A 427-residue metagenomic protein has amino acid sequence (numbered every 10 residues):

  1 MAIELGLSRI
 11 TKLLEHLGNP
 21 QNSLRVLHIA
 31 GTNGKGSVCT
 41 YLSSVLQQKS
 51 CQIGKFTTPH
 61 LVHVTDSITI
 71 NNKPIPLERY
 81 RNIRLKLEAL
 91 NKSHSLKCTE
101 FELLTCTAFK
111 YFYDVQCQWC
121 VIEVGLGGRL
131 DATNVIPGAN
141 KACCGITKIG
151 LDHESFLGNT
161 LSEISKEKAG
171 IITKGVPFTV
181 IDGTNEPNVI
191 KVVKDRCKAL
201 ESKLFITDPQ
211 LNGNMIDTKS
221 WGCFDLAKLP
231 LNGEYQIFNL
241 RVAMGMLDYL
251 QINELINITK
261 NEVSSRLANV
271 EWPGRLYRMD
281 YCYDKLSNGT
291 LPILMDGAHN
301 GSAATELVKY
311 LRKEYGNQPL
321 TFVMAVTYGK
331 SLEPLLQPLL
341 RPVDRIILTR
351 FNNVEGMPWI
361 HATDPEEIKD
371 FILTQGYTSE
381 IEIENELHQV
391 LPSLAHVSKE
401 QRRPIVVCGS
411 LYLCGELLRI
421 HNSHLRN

Functional and structural regions predicted by a protein language model:
I3, L7, K12-S23, Q47-A139 (+2 more regions): ATP-dependent carboxylate-amine ligase catalytic core
R25-I29, S37-G54: A conserved segment at the C-terminal end of the G1
P59, T179-N185, K194-N214, P230-G233 (+5 more regions): Beta-strand->loop->alpha-helix junctions that form or flank phosphate-binding loops in nucleotide-handling enzymes
T107-D114, G245-I252, R419: Short glycine/serine- and small hydrophobic-enriched flexible loop segments
W119-V124, A132-G145, G150-H153, E163 (+1 more regions): Nucleotide phosphate-binding/pyrophosphate-handling subdomain across enzymes that bind or process nucleotide phosphates
G127-E201, L332-P334: Conserved catalytic-core segment of NTP-binding enzymes
G183-L204, N288-L294, L336-P404: C-terminal helical cap/extension that packs against the catalytic core of soluble nucleotide-cofactor enzymes
S410: Active-site-proximal loop/hinge segments that shape catalytic or ion-binding/gating pockets
